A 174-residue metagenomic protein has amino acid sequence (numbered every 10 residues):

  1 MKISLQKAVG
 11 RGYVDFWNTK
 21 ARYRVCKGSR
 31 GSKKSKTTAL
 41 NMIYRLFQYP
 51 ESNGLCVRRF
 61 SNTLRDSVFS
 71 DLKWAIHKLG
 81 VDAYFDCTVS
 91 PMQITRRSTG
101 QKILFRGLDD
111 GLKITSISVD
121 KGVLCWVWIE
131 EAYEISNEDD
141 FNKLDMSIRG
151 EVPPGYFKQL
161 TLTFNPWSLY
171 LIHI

Functional and structural regions predicted by a protein language model:
M1-I172: Phosphate/NTP-binding elements of NTP-utilizing enzymes
